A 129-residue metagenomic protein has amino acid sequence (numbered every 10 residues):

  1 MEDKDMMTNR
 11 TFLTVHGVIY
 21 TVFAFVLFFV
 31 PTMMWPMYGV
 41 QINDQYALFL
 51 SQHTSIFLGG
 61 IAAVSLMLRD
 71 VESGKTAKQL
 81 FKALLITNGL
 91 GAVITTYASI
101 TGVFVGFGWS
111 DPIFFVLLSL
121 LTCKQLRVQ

Functional and structural regions predicted by a protein language model:
M1-Y20, V40: Cytosolic juxtamembrane helix and N-cap/initiation of the first transmembrane helix
M6, V30-S51: Interfacial loop at the N-terminal end of multi-pass membrane proteins
T21-L27, Y46-D70, A83-L90: Core segments of alpha-helical transmembrane spans in multipass integral membrane proteins
Q41-L48, Q79, V103-F114: Non-cytosolic membrane-interface motifs at loop->transmembrane helix junctions
V64-K78, S99: Juxtamembrane helix-break-helix junctions at the cytosolic face of small multi-pass alpha-helical membrane proteins
Q79-T95, I113-L118: Hydrophobic alpha-helical membrane segments
V93-S110, Q125-V128: Membrane-helix boundary connector in multi-pass membrane proteins
V116-Q129: Membrane-water interface at the C-terminal end of transmembrane alpha helices
